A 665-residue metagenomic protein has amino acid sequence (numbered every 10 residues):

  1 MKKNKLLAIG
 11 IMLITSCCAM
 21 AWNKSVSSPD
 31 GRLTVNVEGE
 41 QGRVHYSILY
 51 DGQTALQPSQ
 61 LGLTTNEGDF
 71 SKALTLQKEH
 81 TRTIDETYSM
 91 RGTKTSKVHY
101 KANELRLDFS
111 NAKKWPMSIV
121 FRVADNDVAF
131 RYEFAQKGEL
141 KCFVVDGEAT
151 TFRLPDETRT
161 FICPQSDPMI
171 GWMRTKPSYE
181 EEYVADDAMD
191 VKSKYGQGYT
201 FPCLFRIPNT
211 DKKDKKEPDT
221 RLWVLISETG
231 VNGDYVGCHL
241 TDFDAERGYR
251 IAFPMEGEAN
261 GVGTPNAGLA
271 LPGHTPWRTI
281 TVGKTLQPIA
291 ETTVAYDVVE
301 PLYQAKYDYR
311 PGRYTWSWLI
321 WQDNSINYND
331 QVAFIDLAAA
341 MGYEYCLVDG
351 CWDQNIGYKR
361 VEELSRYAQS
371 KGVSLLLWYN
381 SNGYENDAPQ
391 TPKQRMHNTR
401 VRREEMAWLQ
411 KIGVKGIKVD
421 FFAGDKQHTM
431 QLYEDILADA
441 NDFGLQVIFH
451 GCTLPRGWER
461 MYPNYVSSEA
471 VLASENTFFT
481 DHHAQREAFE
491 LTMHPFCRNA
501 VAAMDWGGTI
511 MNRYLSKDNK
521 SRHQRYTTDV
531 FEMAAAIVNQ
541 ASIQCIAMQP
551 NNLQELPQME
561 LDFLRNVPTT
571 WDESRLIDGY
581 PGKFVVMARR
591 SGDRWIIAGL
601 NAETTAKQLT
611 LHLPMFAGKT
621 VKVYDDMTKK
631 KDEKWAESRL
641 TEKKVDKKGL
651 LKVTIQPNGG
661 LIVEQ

Functional and structural regions predicted by a protein language model:
M1-N23: Bacterial Sec-dependent N-terminal signal peptides
N23-E291, R639: N-terminal accessory beta-strand-rich subdomains and adjacent acidic, glycine-rich linkers that precede catalytic cores
S96-H99, F563-M587: Edge strands and adjacent loops of beta-rich recognition modules
N266, A270-Y345: An acidic-aromatic substrate-binding cleft motif
L347-T528: Aromatic- and carboxylate-enriched substrate-binding clefts and catalytic-loop regions of carbohydrate-active enzymes
V530, A534-L576: Catalytic cores of secreted or luminal carbohydrate-active enzymes
Y580-A617, L661-I662: Carbohydrate-binding surface patches
T641-Q665: C-terminal beta-strand-rich structural cap/linker in extracellular carbohydrate-active enzymes
